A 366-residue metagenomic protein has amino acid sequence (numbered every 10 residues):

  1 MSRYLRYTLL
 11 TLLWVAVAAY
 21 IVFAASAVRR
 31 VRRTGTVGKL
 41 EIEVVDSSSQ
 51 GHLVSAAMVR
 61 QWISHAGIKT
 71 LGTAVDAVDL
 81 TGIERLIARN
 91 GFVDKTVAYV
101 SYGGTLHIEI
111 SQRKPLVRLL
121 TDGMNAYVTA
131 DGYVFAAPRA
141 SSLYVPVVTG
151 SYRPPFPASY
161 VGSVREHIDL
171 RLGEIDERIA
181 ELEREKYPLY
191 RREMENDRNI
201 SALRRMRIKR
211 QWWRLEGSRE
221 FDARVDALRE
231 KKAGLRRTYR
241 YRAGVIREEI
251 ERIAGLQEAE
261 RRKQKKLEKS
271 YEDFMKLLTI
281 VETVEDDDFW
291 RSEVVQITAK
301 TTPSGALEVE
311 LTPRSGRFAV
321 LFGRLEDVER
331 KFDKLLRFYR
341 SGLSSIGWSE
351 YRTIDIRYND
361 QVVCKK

Functional and structural regions predicted by a protein language model:
M1-D46, H52, I63-K366: Charged, solvent-exposed interaction patches on well-folded alpha/beta domains that mediate macromolecular contacts
Q50-M58: Short, composition-biased local secondary-structure segments
